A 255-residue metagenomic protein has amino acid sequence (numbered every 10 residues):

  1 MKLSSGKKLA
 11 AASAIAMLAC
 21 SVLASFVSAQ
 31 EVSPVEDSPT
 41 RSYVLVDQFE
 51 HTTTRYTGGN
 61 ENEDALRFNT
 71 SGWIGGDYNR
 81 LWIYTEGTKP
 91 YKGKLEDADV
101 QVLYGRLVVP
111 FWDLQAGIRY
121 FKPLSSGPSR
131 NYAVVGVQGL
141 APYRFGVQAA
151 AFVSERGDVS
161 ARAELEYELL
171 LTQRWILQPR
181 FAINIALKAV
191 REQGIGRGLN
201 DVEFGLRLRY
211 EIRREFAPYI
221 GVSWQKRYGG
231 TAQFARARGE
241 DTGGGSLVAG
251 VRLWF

Functional and structural regions predicted by a protein language model:
M1-S33: Cleavable N-terminal export/targeting peptides
K2, F26-Y91: Outer-membrane beta-barrel initiation region
T40, N62-F68, E96-V100, S129-A133 (+3 more regions): Residues that define the transmembrane beta-barrel architecture of outer-membrane proteins
Q48-E50, I83-G87, A116-Y120, A149-V153 (+2 more regions): Transmembrane beta-barrel strands of outer-membrane/channel proteins
I74-G76, R106, G139, A151-V153 (+3 more regions): Residue-level signature of outer-membrane beta-barrel architecture
D77-I83, P110-Q115, Y143-A149, T172-L177 (+1 more regions): Repeated loop/turn-to-beta-strand initiation elements of outer-membrane beta-barrel proteins
P128-R191: Detector for outer-membrane/organellar transmembrane beta-barrel domains, recognizing the amphipathic beta-strand
L206-E211, D241-F255: Outer-membrane beta-barrel "beta-signal"
